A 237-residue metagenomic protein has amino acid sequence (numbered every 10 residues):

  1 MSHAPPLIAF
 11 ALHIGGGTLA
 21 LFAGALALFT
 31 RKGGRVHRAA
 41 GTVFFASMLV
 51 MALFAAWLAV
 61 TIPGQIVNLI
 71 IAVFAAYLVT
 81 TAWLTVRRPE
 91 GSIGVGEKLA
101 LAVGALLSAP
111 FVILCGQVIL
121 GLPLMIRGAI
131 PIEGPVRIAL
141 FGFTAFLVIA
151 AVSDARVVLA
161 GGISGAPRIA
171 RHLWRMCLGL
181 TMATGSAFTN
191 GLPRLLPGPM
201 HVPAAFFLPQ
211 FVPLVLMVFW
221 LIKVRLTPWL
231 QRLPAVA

Functional and structural regions predicted by a protein language model:
M1-A237: Alpha-helical membrane insertion/targeting regions
